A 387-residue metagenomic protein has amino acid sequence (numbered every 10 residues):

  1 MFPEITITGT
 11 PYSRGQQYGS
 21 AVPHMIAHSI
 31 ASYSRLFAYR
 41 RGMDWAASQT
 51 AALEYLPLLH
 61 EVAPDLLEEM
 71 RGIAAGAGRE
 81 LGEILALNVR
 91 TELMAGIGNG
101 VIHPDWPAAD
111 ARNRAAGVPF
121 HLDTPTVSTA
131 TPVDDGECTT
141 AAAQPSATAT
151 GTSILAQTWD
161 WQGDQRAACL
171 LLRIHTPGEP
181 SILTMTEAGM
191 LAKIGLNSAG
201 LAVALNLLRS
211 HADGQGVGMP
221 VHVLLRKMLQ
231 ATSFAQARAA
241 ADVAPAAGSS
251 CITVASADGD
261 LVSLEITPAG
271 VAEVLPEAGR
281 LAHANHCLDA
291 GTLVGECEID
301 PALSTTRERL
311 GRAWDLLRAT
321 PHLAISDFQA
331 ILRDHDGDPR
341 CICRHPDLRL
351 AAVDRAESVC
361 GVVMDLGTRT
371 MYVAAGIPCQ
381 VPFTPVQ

Functional and structural regions predicted by a protein language model:
M1-D105, T131-E137, Q230-V271, E277-Q387: C-terminus-biased signal that marks the final domain/tail of proteins
E4-T6, M25-H28, Y39-M43, E61-N113 (+3 more regions): A contiguous strand-loop segment
R114-A116, H175, R309-A313: Small/flexible residues
P220-V221, R309: Catalytic-loop motifs flanking and including active-site residues across diverse enzymes
L224-L229: Short, well-ordered beta-strand elements within core beta-sheets of diverse protein domains
